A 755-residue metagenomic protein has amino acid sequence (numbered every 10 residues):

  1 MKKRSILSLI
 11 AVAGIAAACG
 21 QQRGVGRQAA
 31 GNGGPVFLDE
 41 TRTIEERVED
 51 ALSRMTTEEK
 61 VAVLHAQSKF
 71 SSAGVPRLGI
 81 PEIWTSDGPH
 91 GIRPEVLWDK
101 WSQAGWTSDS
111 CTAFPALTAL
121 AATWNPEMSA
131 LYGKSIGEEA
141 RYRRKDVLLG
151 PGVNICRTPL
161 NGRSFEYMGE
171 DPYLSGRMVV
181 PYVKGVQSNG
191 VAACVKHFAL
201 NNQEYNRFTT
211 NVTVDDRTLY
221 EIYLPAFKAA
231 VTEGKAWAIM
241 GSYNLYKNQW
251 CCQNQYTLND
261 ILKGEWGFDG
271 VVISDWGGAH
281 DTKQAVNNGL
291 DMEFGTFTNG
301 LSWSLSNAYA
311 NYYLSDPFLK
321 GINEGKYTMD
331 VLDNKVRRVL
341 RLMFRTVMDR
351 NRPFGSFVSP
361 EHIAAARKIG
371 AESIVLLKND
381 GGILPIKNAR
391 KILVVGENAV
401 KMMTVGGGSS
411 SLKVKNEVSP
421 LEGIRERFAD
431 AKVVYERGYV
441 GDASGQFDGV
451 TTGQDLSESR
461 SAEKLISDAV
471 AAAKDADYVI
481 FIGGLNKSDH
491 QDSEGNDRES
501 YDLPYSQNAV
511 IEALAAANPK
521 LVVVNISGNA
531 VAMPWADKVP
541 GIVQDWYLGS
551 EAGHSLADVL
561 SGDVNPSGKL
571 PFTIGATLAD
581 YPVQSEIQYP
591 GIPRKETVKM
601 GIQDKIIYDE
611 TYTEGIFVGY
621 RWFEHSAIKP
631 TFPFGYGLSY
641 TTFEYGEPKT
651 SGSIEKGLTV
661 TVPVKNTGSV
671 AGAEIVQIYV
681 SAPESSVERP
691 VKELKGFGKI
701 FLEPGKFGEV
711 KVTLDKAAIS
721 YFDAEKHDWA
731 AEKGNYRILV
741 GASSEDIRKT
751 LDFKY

Functional and structural regions predicted by a protein language model:
M1-L7: Bacterial N-terminal signal peptides that target proteins for export
S8-A16: Bacterial N-terminal signal peptides
A16-Y721, D728-E745, K754-Y755: Glycoside hydrolase catalytic-domain context in secreted enzymes
